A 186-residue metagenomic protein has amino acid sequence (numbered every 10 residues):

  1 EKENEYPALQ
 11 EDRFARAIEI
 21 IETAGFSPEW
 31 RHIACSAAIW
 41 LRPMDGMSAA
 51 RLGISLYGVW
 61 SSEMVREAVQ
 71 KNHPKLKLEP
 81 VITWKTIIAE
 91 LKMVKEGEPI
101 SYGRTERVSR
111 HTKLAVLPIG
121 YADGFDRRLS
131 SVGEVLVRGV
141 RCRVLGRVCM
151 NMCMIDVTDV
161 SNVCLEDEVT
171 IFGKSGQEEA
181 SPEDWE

Functional and structural regions predicted by a protein language model:
E1-I87, V94-K95: Active-site loop/helix belt of alpha/beta enzymes
T86-I88, C142-R143: Small-residue-enriched segments and motifs
M93-E186: C-terminal accessory subdomain/extension
